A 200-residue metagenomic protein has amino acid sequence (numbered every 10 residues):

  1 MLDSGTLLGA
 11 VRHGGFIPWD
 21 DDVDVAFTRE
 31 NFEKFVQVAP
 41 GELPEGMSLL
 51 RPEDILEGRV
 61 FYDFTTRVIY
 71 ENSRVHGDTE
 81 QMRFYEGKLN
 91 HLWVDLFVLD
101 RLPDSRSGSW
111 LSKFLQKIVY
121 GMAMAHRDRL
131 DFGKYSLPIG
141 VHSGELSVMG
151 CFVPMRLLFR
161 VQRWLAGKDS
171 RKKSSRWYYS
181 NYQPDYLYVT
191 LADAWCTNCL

Functional and structural regions predicted by a protein language model:
M1, A39-D104, Y120-L200: Conserved catalytic core of two-metal-ion nucleotidyltransferases
M1-V23, F27, F32, V36: Active-site nucleotide-donor binding segment shared across nucleotidyl transfer reactions
R106-S112: A short secondary-structure junction signal
Q116-I118: C-terminal helical/coil "lid" or tail adjacent to the Rossmann-like core of SAM-dependent
